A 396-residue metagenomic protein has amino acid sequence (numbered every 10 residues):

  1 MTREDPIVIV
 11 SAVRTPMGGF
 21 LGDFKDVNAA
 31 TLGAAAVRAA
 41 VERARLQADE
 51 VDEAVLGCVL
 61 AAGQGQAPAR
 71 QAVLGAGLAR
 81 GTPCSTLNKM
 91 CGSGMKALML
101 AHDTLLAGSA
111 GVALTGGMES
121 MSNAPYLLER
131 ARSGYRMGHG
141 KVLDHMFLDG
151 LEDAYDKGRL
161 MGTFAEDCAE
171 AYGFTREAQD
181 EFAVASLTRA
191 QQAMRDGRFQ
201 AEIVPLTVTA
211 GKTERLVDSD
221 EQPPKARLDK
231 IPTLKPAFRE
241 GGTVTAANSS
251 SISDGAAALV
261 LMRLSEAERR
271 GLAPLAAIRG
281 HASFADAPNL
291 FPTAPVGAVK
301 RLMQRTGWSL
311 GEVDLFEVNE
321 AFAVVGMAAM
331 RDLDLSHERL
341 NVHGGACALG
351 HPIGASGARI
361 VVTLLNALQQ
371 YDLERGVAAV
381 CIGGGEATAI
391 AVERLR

Functional and structural regions predicted by a protein language model:
M1-N28, L228-T293, G297, R301-R305 (+4 more regions): Condensing-enzyme catalytic core mediating Claisen C-C bond formation in acyl metabolism
M1-Q64, P68-A76, R80-P83, D167-R176 (+6 more regions): Conserved active-site "lid/cap" helical segment
V13-T15, K25-V27, L32-A34, R43 (+4 more regions): N-terminal extracellular/periplasmic Venus flytrap/periplasmic-binding protein-like
D49-G57, P83-N88, A113-G117, A178-A185 (+5 more regions): Beta-strand segments within the central parallel beta-sheet cores of soluble alpha/beta enzyme folds
C58-A113, Y155-M161, K225-S251, D332-R359 (+2 more regions): Conserved catalytic cysteine-centered active-site region of acyl-thioester-dependent Claisen-condensing enzymes
V112-C168: Flexible glycine-/small-residue-enriched beta->alpha junction loops that bind anionic phosphate/pyrophosphate groups
F164-E166, F199-V204, T209, R279-A348: Active-site pocket-lining segment
